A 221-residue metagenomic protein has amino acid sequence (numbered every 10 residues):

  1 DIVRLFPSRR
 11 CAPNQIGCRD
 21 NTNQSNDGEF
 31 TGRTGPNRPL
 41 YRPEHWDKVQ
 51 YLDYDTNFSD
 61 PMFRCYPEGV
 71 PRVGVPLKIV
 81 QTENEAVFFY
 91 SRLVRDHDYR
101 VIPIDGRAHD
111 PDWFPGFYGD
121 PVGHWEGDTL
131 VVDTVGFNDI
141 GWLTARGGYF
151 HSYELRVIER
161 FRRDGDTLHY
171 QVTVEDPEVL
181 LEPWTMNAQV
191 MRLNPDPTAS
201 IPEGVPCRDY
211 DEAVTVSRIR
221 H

Functional and structural regions predicted by a protein language model:
D1-H221: PEST-like low-complexity, intrinsically disordered acidic/proline/serine-rich tracts that flank trafficking/processing
